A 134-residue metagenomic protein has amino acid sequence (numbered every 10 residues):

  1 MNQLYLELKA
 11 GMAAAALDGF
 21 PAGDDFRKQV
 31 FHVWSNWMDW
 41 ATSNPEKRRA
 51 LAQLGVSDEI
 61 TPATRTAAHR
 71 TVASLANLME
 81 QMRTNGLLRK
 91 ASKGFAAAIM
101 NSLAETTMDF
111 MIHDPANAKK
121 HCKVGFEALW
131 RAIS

Functional and structural regions predicted by a protein language model:
N2-H32: Amphipathic alpha-helical linker/stalk segments
E7-A14, H32, D39-S43, E59-N85 (+1 more regions): Amphipathic alpha-helical packing segments from all-alpha helical-bundle domains
L8, N36-W37, L78, L103 (+3 more regions): Amphipathic alpha-helical segments in well-ordered regions
A13, L17, M38, A104-I112: Regular secondary-structure segments
A16-G19, S35-T42, Q53-V56, A128-I133: Helix-loop "lid/cap" segments that line or gate small-molecule binding pockets
M38-E59, N77, D109-I112: Amphipathic alpha-helical segments used for helix-helix packing
R49-Q53, R83-A128: Hydrophobic/aromatic-rich alpha-helical bundle segments in the mid-to-C-terminal region
